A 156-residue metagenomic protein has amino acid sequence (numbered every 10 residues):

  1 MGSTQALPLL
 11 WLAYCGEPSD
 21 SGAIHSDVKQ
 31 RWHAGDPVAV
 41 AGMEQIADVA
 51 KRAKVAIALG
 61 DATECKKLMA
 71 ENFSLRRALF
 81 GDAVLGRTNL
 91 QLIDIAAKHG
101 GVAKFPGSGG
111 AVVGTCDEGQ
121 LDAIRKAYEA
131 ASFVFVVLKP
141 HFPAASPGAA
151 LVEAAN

Functional and structural regions predicted by a protein language model:
M1-K104, V113-N156: C-terminal nucleotide
P106-S108: Long, low-complexity C-terminal extensions of enzymes
